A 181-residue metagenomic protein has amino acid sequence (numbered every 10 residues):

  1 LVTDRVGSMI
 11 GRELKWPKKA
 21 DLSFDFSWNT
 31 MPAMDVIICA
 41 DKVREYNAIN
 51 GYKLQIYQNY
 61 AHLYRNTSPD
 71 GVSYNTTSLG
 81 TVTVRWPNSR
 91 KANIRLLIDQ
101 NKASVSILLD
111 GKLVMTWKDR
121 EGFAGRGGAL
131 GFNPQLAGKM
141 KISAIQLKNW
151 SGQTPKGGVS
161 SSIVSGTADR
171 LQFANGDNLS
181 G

Functional and structural regions predicted by a protein language model:
V2-G71, G127-A129, Q135: Secretory/extracellular carbohydrate-interaction modules and structurally similar beta-sandwich "look-alikes"
S8-L14, L79-W86, D119-R120, G131-F132: Beta-strand-rich interaction surfaces with strong enrichment in secreted/lumenal proteins
L22-F24, P87-I107: Short tryptophan-centered beta-strand motifs in secreted/extracellular beta-sheet-rich domains of glycan-recognition
I49, K112, Q172-G176: Glycine-centered tight beta-turn/hairpin loop motif at sheet-sheet or coil-to-beta transitions
P69-R95: Short, aromatic/His-centered strand-loop micro-motif at the edge of beta-sheets
L96, I142-W150: Extracellular beta-strand elements of beta-rich domains used for carbohydrate recognition/degradation or cell-matrix
M115-A144: Flexible glycan-contacting loops in extracellular carbohydrate-active proteins
K148-A174: Extended recognition patches within non-cytosolic domains
